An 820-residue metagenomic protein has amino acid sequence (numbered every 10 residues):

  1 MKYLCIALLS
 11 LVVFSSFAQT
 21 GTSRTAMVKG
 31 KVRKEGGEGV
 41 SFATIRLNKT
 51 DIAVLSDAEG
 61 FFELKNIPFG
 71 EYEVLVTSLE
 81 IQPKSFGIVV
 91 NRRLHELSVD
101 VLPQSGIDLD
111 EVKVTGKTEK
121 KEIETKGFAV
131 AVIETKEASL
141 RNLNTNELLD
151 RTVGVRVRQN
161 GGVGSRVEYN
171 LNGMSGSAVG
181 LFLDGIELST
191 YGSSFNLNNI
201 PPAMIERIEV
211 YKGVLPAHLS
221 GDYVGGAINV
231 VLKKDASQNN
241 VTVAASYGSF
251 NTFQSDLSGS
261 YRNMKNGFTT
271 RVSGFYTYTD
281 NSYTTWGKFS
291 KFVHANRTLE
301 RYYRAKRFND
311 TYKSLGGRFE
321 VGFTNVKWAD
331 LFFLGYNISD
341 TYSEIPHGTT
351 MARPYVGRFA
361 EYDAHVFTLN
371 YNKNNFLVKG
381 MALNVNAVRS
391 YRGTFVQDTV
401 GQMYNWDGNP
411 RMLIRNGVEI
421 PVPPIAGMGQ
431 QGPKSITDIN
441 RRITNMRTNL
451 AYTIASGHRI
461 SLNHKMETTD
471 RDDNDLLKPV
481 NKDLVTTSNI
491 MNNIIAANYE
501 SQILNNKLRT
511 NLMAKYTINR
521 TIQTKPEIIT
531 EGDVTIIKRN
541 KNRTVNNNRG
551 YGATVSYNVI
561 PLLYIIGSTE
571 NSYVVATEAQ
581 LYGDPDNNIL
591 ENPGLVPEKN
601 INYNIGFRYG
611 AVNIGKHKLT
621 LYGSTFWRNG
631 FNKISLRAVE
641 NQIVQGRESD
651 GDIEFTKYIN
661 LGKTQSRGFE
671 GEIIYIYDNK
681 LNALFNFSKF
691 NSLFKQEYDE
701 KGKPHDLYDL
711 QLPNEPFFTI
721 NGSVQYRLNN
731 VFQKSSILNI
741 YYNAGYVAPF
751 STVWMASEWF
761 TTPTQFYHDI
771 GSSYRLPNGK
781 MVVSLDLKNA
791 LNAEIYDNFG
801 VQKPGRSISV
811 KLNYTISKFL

Functional and structural regions predicted by a protein language model:
R33-E35, T44-R46, T77-I81, N91-S139: Short, acidic, small-residue-rich periplasmic hinge/interaction motif at the N-terminus of Gram-negative outer-membrane
K65, I186-G213: Short acidic/polar hinge/loop motifs at secondary-structure boundaries that mediate gating or recognition
E96-D100, T145-L148, S165-N170, F182 (+4 more regions): N-terminal periplasmic accessory domains that precede and gate Gram-negative outer-membrane beta-barrel machines
V130, N146-E187: Extracytoplasmic beta-strand/coil segments of soluble accessory domains associated with Gram-negative outer-membrane
G322-N325, D330-D340, Y362-D533, N546-G552 (+6 more regions): Face-selective signature of the C-terminal outer-membrane beta-barrel domain
L504, T517-N519, K525, T620 (+3 more regions): Gram-negative outer-membrane beta-barrel transporters
I566-E570, E598-I659, Q665: Membrane-embedded beta-barrel scaffold of Gram-negative outer-membrane proteins
Y573, G630-A638, I740-Y767, S772-L820: C-terminal beta-signal and adjacent terminal beta-strands/loops of Gram-negative outer-membrane beta-barrel proteins
